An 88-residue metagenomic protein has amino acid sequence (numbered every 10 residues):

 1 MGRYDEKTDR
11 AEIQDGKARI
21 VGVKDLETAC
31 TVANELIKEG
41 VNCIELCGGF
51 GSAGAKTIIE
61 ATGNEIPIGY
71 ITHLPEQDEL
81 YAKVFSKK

Functional and structural regions predicted by a protein language model:
M1-G2, F50, T72-Q77: Glycine-rich beta-alpha junction loops
M1-K17, Y81-K88: N-terminal small/glycine-rich loop or linker at the start of catalytic domains across soluble metabolic enzymes
Q14-L26: Active-site mouth loops of central-metabolism enzymes
G22-K24, C47-G48, T72: Active-site nucleophile and cofactor-binding loops and adjacent substrate-binding regions of central metabolic enzymes
K24-E27, A53, P75: Secreted/extracellular ectodomain signature
N34-I37: Non-catalytic positions within long, well-ordered alpha-helices that form the structural scaffold/packing of enzyme
N42-L46: Short catalytic-loop micro-motif centered on adjacent basic/acidic residues
A55-E76: Alpha-helix-loop-beta-strand connector modules within alpha/beta enzyme cores
